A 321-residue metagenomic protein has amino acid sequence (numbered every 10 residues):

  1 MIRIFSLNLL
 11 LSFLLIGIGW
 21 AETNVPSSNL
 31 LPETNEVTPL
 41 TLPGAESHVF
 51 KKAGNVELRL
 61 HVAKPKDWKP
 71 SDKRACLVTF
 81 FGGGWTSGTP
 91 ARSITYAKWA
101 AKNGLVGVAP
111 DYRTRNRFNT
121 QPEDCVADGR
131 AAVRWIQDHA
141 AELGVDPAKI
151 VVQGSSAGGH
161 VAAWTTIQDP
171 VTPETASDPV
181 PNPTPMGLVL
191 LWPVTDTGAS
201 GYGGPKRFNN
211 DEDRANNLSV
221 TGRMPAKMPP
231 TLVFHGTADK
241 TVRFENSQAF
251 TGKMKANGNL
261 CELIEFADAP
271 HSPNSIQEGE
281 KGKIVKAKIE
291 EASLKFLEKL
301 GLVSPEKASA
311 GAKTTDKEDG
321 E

Functional and structural regions predicted by a protein language model:
N24-D72: N-terminal cap/lid segment of alpha/beta-hydrolase-fold proteins
D72-G83: Short beta-strand element of the alpha/beta-hydrolase
F81-T86, T237: Active-site glycine-rich loops that stabilize anionic/oxyanionic intermediates across multiple enzyme folds
T89-P90, Y96-A97, P110-P147, G282-K286: Catalytic nucleophile-loop/oxyanion-hole region of alpha/beta-hydrolase and closely related hydrolase-like folds
A131-G204, A215-N216, V220: Primarily recognizes the serine-hydrolase "nucleophile elbow" in alpha/beta-hydrolase and SGNH/GDSL folds
V233-H235, D239: Short beta-strand/loop motif that positions the catalytic acidic residue of the alpha/beta-hydrolase fold
K240-N246: Conserved alpha/beta-hydrolase "acid-adjacent" motif
Q248-T251, K255-E321: C-terminal catalytic histidine-bearing segment of alpha/beta-hydrolase fold enzymes
